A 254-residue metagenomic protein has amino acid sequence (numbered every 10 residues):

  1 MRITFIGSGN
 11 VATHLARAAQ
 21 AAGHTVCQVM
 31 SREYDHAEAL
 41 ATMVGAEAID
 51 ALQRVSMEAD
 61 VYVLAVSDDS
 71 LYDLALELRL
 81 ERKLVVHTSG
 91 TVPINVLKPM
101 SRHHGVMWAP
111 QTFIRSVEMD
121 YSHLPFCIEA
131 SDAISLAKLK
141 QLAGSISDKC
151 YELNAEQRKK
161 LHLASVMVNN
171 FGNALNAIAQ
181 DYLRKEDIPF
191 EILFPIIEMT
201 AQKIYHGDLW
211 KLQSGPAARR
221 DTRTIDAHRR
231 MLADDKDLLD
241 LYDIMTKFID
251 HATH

Functional and structural regions predicted by a protein language model:
M1, H24-Q28, E58-Y62, E81-V85 (+1 more regions): Short active-site oxyanion
M1-A51, M119: NAD(P)+-binding Rossmann beta1-loop-alpha1 motif at the extreme N-terminus of oxidoreductases
F5-I6, L64, I128: Hydrophobic Val/Ile/Leu positions in short beta-strands of Rossmann-like dinucleotide-binding domains
T25, H36, L40-M43, E118-K160 (+3 more regions): Internal alpha-helical scaffold of NAD(P)-dependent oxidoreductase catalytic cores
M30, V63, S165-V168, G172 (+2 more regions): Amphipathic, non-transmembrane alpha-helical scaffold segments
Y34-E38, T42-E118: Rossmann-like NAD(P)(H) cofactor-binding subdomain of soluble oxidoreductases
E198-H254: Interdomain hinge/lid region at the active-site interface of Rossmann-like NAD(P)-dependent oxidoreductases
